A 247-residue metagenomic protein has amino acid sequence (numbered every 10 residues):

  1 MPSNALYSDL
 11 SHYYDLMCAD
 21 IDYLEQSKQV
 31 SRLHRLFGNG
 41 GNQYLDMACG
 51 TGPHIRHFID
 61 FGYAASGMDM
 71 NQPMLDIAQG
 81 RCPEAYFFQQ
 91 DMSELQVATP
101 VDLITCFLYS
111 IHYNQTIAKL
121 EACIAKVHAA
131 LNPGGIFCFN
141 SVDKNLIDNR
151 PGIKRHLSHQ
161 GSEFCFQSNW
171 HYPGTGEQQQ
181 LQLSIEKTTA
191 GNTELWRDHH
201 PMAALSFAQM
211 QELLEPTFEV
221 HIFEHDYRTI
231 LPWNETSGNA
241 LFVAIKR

Functional and structural regions predicted by a protein language model:
M1-G40: Conserved class I S-adenosyl-L-methionine
L45, G52-E94: Class I SAM-dependent methyltransferase SAM/SAH-binding core
Q96-L103: A short acidic, Gly/Pro-enriched loop at the edge of an enzyme's catalytic core that lines a small-molecule cofactor
F107-Y109: Residues lining the SAM
E121-P133: A short glycine-rich, Lys/Arg-flanked "PGG" loop and its adjoining helix->strand segment in the class I
G134-S141: Conserved beta-strand signature within the Rossmann-like core of class I S-adenosyl-L-methionine
S141-Q211: SAM-dependent methyltransferase
L205-R247: C-terminal lobe and adjacent flexible extensions of AdoMet/dcAdoMet transferase-like proteins
